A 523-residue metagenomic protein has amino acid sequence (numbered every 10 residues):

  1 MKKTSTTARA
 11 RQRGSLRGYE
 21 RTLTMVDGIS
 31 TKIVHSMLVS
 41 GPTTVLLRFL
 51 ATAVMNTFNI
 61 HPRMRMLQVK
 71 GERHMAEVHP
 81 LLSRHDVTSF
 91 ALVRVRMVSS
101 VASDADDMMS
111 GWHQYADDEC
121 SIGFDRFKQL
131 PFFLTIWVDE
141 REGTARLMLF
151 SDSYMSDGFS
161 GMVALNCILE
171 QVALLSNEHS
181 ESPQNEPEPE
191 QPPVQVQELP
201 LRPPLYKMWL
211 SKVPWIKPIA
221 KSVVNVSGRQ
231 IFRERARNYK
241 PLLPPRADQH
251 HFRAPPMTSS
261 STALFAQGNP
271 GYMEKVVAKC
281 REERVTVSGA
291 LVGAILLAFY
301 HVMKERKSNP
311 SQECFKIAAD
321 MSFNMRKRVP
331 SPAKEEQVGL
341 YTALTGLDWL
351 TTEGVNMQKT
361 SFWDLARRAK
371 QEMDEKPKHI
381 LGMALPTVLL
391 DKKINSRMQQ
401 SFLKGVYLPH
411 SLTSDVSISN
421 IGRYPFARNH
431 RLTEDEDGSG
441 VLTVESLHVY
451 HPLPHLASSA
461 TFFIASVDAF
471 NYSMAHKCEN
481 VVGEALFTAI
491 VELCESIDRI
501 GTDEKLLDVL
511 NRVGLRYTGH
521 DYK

Functional and structural regions predicted by a protein language model:
M1-F133, F150, Y154, A266 (+2 more regions): Acyl-thioester-dependent acyl-group transfer interface
K2-G18, S100-G111, E142, M155-F159 (+2 more regions): Non-catalytic, low-complexity flexible loops and terminal extensions
L50, V287-L296: Short amphipathic alpha-helical segments
L134-E142: A short acidic-Thr-Gly-centered motif at the start of a beta-strand
A164: Interfaces and regulatory segments of ATP-dependent nucleotide/adenylate/phosphodiester-chemistry enzymes
